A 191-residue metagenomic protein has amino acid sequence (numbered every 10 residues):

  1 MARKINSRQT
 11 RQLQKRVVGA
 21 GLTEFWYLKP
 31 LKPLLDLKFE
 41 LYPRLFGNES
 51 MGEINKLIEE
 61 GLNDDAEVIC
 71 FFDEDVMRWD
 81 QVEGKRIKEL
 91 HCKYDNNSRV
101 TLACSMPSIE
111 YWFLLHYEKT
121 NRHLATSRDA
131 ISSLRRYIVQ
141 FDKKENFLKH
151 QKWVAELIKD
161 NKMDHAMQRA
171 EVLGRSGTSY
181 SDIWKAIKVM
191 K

Functional and structural regions predicted by a protein language model:
A2-Q14, F25-P43, N48, N55-I69 (+1 more regions): C-terminal accessory helical subdomains adjacent to catalytic cores in phosphodiester- and nucleotide-handling enzymes
G19-G21: Helix N-cap/beta->alpha junction signal
